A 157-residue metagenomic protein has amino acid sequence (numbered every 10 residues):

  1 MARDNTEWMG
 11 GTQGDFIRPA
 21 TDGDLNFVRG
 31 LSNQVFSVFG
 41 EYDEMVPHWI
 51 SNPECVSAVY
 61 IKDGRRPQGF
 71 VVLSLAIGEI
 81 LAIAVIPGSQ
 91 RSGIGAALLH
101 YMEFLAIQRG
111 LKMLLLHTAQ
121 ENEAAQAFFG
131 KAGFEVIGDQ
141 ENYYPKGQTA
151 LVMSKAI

Functional and structural regions predicted by a protein language model:
M1-G10, G147-I157: Terminal substrate-recognition subdomain of acyl/acetyltransferases
G10, D15, P19-G88, L99-Y101 (+2 more regions): Acetyl-CoA-dependent GNAT
I86-G88, S92, Q120-E123: Active-site acidic-Proline motif in GNAT/NAT acetyltransferases
R91-F104, A127-K131: Conserved acetyl-CoA-binding loop-helix of GNAT-fold acetyltransferases
L99, N122-A125, N142-G147: Short glycine/proline-centered loop/turn elements that form peptide/ligand docking sites
L115-T118, G130, E135-L151: Conserved catalytic-core motifs of GNAT/GCN5-like acyltransferases
